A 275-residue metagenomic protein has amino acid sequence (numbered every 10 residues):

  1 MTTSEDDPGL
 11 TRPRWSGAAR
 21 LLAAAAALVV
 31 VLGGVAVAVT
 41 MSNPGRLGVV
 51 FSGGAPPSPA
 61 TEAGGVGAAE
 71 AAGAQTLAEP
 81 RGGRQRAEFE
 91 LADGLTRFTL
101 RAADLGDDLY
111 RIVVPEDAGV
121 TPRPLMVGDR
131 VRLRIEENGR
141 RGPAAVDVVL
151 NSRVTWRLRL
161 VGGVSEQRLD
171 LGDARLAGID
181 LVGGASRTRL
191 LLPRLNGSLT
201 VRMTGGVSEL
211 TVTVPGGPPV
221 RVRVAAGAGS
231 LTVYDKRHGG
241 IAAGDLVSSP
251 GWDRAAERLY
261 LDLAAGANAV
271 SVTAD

Functional and structural regions predicted by a protein language model:
M1-D7: N-terminal intrinsically disordered, acidic low-complexity segments at the extreme N-terminus
T11-P57: Hydrophobic single-pass membrane-targeting/anchoring helices
A38-R132, D147-N151, R157, E166-D173 (+5 more regions): Short linear S-[DN]-x-LW-Φ motif typified by the pepsin-like aspartic protease active-site region
A63, D93-L95, G162-V164, G183-A185 (+3 more regions): Low-complexity, intrinsically disordered tandem-repeat tracts enriched in small residues
A72-E79, G142-V146, S186, D245-S249: Short, motif-level signal for alpha-helix interfacial/capping segments enriched in acidic residues and aromatics/proline
P115, P124-M126, R130, E136-G142 (+1 more regions): Short, surface-exposed interaction patches in beta-rich subdomains that mediate adhesion/assembly near membranes
R159-N196: Right-handed parallel beta-helix
